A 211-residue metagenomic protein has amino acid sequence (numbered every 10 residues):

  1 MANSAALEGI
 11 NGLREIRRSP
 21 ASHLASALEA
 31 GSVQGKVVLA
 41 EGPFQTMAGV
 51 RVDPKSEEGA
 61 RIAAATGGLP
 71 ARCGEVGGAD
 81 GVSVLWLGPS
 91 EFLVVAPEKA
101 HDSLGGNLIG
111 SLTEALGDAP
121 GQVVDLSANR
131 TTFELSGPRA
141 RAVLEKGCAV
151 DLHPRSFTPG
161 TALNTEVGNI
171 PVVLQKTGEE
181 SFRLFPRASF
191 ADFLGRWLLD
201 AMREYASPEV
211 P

Functional and structural regions predicted by a protein language model:
M1-P211: Basic, glycine/lysine-rich polyanion-binding surfaces/domains
